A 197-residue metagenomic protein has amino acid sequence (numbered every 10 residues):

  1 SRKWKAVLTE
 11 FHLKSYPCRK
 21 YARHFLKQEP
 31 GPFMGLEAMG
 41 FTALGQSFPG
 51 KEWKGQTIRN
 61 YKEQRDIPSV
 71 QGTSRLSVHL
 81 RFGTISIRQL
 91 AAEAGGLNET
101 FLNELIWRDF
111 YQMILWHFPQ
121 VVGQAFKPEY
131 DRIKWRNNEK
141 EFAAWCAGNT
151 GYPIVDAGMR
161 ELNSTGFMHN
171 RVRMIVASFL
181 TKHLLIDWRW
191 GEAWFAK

Functional and structural regions predicted by a protein language model:
R2-Y130: Glycine/tryptophan-enriched, flexible segments
G72-K197: Active-site-proximal binding-pocket segments
